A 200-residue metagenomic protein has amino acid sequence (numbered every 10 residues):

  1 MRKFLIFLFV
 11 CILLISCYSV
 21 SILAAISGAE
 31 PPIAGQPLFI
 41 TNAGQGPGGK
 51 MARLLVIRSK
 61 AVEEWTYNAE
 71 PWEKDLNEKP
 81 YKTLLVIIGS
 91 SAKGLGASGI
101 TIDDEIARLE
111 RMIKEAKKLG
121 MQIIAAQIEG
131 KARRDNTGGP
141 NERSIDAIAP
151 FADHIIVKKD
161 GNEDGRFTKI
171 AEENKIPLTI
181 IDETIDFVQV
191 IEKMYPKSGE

Functional and structural regions predicted by a protein language model:
M1-F4: Positively charged n-region of N-terminal signal peptides that target proteins for export
L8-S21: Bacterial N-terminal signal peptides
S19-A25, A29: Boundary at the C-terminal end of the N-terminal hydrophobic targeting segment
P31-S59: Short, charged N-terminal beta->alpha structural module
R58-P80: A short, well-structured beta->alpha microelement
G94-E105, R134: Glycine/threonine-rich flexible loop motifs
A116-A126, I176: A short helix->loop->beta-strand "cap" motif at the edges of active sites that frequently abuts
R134-K169: Structural recognition of alpha->loop->beta junctions
